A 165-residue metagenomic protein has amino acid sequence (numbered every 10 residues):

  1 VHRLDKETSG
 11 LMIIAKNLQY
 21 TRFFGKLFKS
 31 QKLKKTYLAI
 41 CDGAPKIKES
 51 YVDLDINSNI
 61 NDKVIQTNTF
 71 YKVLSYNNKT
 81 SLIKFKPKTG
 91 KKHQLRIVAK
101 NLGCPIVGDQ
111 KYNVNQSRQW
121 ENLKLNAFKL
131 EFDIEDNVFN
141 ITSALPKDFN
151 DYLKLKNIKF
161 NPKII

Functional and structural regions predicted by a protein language model:
V1-I165: RNA pseudouridine synthases
